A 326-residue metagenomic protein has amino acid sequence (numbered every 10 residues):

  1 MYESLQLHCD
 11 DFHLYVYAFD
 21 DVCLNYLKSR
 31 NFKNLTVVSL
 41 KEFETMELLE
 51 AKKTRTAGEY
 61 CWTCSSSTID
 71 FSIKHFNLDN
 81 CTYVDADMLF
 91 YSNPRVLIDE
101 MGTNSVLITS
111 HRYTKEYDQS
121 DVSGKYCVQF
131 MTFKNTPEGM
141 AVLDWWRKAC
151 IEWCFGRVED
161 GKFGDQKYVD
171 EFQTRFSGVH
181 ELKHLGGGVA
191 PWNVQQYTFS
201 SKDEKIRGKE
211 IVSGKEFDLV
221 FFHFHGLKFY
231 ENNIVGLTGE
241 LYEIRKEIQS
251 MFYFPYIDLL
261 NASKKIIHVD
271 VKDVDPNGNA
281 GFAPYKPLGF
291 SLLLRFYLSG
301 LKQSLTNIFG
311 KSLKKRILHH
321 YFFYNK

Functional and structural regions predicted by a protein language model:
M1-K53, K74-L78, V269-K326: N-terminal anchoring/stem segment of glycosyltransferases
Y15-V16, T82-Y83, I108, H180-H184 (+1 more regions): A structural signal for short, well-ordered beta-strand segments and their strand-loop junctions that often border
E44-A51, K115-D121, W192: Short, charged, surface-exposed secondary-structure boundary motifs
G58-E59, S120-V122, I211-V212: Short Gly/Pro-enriched turn/cap motifs at secondary-structure boundaries
W62-E116, T132-F133: GT-A fold catalytic core of metal-dependent nucleotide-sugar glycosyltransferases, centered on the diacidic
I98-E152: Conserved catalytic core of nucleotide-sugar-dependent glycosyltransferases
E138-Y230, I234: Catalytic core and acceptor-binding pocket of nucleotide-sugar-dependent glycosyltransferases
K209-K272: Low-complexity, glycine/alanine/valine/leucine- and proline-rich hydrophobic stretches
